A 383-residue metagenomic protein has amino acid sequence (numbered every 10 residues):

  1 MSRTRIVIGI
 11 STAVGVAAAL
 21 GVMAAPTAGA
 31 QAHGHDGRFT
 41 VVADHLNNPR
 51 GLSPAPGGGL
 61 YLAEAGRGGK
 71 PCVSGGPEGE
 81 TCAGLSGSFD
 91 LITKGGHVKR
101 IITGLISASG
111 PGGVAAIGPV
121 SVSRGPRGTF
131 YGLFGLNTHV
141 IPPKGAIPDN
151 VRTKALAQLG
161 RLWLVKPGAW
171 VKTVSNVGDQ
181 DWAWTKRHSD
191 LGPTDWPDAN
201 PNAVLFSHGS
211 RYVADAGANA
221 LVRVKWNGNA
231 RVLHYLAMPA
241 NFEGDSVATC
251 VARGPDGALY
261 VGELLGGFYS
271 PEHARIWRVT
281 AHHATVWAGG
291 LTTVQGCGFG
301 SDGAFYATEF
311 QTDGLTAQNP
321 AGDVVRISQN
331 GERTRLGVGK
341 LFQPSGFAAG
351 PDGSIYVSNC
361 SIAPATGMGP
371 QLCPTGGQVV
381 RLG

Functional and structural regions predicted by a protein language model:
M1-Q31: Secretory targeting and sorting signals
G29-G383: Extracellular beta-propeller repeat domains
